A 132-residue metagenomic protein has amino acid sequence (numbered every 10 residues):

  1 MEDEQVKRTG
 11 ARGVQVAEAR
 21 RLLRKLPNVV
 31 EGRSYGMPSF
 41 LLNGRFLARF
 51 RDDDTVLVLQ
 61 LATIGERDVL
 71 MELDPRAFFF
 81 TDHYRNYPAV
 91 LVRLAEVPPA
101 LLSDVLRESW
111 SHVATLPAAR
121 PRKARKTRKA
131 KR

Functional and structural regions predicted by a protein language model:
M1-R132: Charge-dense, helix-prone N-terminal extensions
